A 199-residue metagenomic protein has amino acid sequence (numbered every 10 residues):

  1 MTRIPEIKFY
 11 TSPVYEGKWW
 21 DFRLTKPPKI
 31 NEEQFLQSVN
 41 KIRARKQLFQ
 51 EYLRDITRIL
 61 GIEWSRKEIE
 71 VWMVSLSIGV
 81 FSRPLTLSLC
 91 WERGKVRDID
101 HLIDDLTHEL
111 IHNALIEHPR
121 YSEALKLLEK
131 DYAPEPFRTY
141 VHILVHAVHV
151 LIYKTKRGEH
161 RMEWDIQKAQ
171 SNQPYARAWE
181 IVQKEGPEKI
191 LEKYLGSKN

Functional and structural regions predicted by a protein language model:
P5, T11-K41: Acidic/histidine-rich, surface-exposed loop or edge segments in extracytoplasmic proteins
P27-P84, K156-R157: Auxiliary, metal-adjacent structural segments of Zn-dependent hydrolase domains
R43-Q50, R97-H101, D105, E135-T139: Soluble non-cytosolic domains of exported or imported proteins
I56-L60, A114, H118, H149-K156 (+1 more regions): Sec/Tat-exported extracytoplasmic proteins
I78-V80, L110, L125: Ser/Thr/Asn(+Pro)-rich, low-complexity disordered segments
G79-P84, W91-R93, I99, R161-N199: Compact alpha-helical subdomains of small soluble proteins
D100-P119: Active-site recognition of the HExxH zinc-binding catalytic motif
L125-P174, A178: Post-HExxH zinc-binding segment in Zn-dependent metallohydrolases
